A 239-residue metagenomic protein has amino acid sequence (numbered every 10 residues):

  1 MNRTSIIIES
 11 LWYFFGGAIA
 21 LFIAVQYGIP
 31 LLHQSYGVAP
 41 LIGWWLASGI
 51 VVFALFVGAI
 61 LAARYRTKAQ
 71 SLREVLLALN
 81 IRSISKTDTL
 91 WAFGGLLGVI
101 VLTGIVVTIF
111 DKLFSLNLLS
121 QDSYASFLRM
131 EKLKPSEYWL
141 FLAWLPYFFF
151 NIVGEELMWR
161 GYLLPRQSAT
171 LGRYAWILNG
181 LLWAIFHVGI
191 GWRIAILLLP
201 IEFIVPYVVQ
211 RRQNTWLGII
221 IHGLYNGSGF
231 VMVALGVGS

Functional and structural regions predicted by a protein language model:
M1-W91, G104, F230-S239: N-terminal, membrane-interfacial amphipathic/helix-forming hydrophobic leader that caps and precedes the first
F14-F15, F22, F53-F56, F93 (+8 more regions): Phenylalanine-focused residue identity feature
I23, S83-A92, L97, P165 (+2 more regions): Residues in flexible loops and secondary-structure boundaries
V25, I29, H33, A63-T67 (+8 more regions): Membrane-water interface at transmembrane helix exits
H33-I42, L72-N151, S239: Juxtamembrane helix-loop-helix connectors linking adjacent transmembrane helices in multi-pass membrane enzymes
Q34, R64-A69, T108-S120, E156 (+3 more regions): Transmembrane helix-loop junctions in multipass membrane proteins, especially transporters and channels
V52-L55, L118-L128, R193, H222: Short linear motifs at secondary-structure transitions and domain/linker junctions
V101, F127-S239: Transmembrane helix-loop-helix hairpins at the membrane interface of multi-pass integral membrane proteins
